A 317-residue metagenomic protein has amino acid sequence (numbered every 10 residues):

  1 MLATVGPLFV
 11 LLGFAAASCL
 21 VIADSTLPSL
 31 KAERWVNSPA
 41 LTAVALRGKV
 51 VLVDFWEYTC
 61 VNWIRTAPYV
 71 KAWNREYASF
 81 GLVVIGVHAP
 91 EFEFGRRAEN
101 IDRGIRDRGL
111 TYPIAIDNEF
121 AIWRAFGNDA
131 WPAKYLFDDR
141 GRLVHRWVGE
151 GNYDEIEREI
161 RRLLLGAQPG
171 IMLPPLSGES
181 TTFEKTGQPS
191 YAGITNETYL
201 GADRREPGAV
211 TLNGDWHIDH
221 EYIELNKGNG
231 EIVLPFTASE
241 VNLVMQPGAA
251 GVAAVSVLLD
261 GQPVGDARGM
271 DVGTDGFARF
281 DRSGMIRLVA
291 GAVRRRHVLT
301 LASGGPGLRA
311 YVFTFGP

Functional and structural regions predicted by a protein language model:
A3-A17: Bacterial N-terminal signal peptides
F14-W35, A40, D154-P317: Non-globular targeting/processing and membrane-anchoring segments
S29-V51, N74-Y77: A short beta-strand-turn-helix
L41-I64, V84-I85: Short active-site neighborhood of thiol/selenol oxidoreductases, capturing the structured segment around
R47-V51, S79-V83, G109-P113, D139-R142: Loop/turn elements at helix/coil->beta-strand transitions in domains of secreted/extracellular proteins
I64-R108, I116-W123, V255: Structural microenvironment flanking redox-active thiols in thiol-disulfide oxidoreductases
R106-T111, I116-E159, V289-A292: Thiol/disulfide oxidoreductase modules built on the thioredoxin-like
